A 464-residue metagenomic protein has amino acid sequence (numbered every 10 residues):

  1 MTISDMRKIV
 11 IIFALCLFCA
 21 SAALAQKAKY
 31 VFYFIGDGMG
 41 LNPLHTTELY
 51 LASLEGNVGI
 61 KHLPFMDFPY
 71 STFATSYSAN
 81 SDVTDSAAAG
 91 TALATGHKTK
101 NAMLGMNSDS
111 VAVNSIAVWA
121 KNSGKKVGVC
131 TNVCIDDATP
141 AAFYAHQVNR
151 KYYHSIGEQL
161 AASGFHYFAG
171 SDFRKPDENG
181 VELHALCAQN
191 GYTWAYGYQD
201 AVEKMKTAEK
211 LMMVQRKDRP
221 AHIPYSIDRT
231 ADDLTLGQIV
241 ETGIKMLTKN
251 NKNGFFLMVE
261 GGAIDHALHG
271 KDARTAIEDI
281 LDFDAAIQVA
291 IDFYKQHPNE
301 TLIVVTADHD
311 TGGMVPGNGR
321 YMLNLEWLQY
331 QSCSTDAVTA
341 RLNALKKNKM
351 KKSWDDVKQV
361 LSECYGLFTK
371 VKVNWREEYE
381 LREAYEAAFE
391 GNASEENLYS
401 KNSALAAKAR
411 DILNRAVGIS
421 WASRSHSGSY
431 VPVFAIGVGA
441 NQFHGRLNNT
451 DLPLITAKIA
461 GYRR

Functional and structural regions predicted by a protein language model:
M1-Q26: Bacterial Sec-dependent N-terminal signal peptides
F13, C134, D172: Residues that line or immediately flank small-molecule/substrate-binding pockets and catalytic motifs
C19-A23, S71, T75-S76, T99: N-terminal processing/targeting junctions
A28-T46, L93, K98-T99, N107 (+3 more regions): Mobile, glycine-rich extracellular loop/lid and propeptide segments that shape or gate substrate/ligand access
K29-Y30, M39-H45, L49-T91, D137-R464: A post-motif C-terminal structural segment
K100-M103, K408: A short, structure-level motif marking secondary-structure boundaries and short turns
M106-V111, V148-K151: Aromatic/His-enriched, Gly/Pro-containing loop or helix-boundary segments that lie immediately adjacent to catalytic
